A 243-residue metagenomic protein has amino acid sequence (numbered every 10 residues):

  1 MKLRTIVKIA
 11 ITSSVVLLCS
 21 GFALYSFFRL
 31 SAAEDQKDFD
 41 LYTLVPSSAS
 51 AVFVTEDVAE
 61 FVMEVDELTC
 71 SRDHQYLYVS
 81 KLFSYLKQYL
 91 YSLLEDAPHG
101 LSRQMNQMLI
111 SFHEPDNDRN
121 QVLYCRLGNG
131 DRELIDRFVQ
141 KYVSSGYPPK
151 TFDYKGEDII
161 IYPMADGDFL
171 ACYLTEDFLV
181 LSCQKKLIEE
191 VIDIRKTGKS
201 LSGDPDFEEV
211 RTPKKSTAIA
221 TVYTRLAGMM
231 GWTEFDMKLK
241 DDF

Functional and structural regions predicted by a protein language model:
T5-I161, F207-D242: Structural boundary/hinge residues at secondary-structure and domain interfaces
D168-K240: A conserved glycine-rich beta-strand in the N-terminal activation segment of trypsin-fold
